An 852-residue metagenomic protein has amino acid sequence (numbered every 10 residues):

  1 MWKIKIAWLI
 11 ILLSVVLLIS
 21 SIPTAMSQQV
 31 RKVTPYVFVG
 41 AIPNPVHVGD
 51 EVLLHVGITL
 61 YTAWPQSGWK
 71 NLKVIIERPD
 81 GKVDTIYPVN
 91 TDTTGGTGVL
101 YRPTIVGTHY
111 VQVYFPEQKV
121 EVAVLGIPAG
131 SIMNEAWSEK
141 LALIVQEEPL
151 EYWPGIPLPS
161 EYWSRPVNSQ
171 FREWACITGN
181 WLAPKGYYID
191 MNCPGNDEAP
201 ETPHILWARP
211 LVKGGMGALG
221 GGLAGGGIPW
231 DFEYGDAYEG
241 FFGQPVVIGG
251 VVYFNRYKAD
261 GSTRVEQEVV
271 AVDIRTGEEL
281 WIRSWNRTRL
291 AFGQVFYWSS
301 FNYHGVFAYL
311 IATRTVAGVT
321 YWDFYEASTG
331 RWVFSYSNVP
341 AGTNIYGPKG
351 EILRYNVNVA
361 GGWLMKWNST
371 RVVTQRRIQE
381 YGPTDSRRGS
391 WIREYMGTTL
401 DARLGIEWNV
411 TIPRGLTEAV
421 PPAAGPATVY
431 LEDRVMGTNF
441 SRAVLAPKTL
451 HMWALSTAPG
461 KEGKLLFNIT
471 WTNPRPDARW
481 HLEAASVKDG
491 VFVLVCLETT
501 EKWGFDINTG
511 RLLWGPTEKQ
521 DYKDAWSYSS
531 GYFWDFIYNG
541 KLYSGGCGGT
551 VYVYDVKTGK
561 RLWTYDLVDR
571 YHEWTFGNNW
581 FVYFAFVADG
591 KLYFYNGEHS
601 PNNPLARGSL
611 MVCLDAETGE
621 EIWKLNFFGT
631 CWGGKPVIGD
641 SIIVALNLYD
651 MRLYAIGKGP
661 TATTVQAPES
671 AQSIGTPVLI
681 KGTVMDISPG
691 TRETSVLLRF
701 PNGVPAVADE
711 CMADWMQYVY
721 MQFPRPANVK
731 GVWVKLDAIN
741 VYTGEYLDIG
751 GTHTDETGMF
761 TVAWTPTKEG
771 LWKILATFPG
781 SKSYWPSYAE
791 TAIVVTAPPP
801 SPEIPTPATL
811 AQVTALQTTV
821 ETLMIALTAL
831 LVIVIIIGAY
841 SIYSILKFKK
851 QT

Functional and structural regions predicted by a protein language model:
M1-V30, V56, P203, G330 (+7 more regions): Secretory targeting signatures
A25-Y36, A655-A662: Proline/serine/threonine-rich low-complexity linkers at boundaries of modular beta-sandwich domains
A41-V46, A667-Q672: Short beta-strand segments of immunoglobulin-like
D50-L54, T676-I680: Structural beta-strand segments of beta-rich domains
T59-Y87, W207, G690-D748: Short flexible loop/turn segments that cap and initiate beta-strands
D92, G98-I105, H109, F115 (+3 more regions): Residue-level recognition of secondary-structure-to-loop junctions
H109-M133, K768-P786: Enriched for extracellular/lumenal, surface-exposed ectodomains of secreted and cell-surface proteins
S160-K185, G222-V269, R287-W322, T343-R377 (+9 more regions): Repeat-blade elements of multi-bladed beta-propeller folds
